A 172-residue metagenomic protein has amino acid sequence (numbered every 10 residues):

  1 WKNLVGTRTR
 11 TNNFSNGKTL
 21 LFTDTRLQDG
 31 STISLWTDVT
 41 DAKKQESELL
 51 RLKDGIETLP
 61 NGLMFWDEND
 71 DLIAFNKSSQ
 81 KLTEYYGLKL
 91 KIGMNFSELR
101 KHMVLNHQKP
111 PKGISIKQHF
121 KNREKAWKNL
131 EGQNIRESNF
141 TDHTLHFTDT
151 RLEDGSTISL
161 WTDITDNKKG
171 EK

Functional and structural regions predicted by a protein language model:
W1-F14, T23, S115-N139, T148: PAS and PAS-like sensory modules
W1-T7, T11, Q28, K43 (+3 more regions): Intrinsically disordered, low-complexity segments used as extracellular stalks/linkers and nuclear/regulatory IDRs
W1-V5, M64-W127: PAS-family sensory domains
N16, F22-I33, D142, F147-I158: Short loop/turn elements at sensory-signaling interfaces that couple input to output
L27-D29, V39-D41, Q80-K81, L152-G155 (+1 more regions): Short, surface-exposed beta-strand-loop junctions and turns on beta-sheet-rich folds
T37-E48, T162-K172: PAS-associated C-terminal cap
S47-K77, K81, E171-K172: PAS/LOV and related PAS-like sensory modules
